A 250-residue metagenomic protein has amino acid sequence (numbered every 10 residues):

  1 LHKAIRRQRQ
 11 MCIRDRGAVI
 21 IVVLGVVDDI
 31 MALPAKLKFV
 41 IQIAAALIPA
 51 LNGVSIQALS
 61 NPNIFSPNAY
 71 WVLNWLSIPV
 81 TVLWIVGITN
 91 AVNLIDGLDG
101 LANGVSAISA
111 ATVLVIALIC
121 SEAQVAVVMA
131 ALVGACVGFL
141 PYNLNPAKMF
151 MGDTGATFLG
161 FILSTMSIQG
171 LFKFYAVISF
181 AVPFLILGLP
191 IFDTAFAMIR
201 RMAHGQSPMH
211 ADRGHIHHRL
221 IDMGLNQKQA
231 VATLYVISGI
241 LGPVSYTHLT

Functional and structural regions predicted by a protein language model:
R6-Q10, R14-V23, N63, A91 (+1 more regions): Alpha-helical transmembrane segments
Q10, R14, K38-Q42, N74-T81 (+2 more regions): Residue-level signature of transmembrane alpha-helical entry/exit and packing/kink sites in multi-pass membrane
R14-Q42: Hydrophobic alpha-helical hairpins/lids featuring a short glycine-rich hinge
G17-I20, V27, A46-P49, T81-W84: Hydrophobic alpha-helical transmembrane segments of multi-pass inner membrane proteins, especially in bacterial systems
V27-L33, L51-I64: Transmembrane alpha-helix boundary signature
V40-V54: Hydrophobic alpha-helical transmembrane segments
F65-L76: Short aromatic-rich membrane-water interface segments that cap or initiate transmembrane helices in multi-pass membrane
